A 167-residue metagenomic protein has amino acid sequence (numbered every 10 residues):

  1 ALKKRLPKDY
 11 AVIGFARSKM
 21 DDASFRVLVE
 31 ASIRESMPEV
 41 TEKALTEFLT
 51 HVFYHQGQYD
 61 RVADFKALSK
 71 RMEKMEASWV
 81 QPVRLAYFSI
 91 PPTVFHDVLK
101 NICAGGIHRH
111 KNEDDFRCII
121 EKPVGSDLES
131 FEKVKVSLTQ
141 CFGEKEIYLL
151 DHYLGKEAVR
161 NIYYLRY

Functional and structural regions predicted by a protein language model:
A1-Y167: Secretory/organelle targeting and membrane-embedding segments
